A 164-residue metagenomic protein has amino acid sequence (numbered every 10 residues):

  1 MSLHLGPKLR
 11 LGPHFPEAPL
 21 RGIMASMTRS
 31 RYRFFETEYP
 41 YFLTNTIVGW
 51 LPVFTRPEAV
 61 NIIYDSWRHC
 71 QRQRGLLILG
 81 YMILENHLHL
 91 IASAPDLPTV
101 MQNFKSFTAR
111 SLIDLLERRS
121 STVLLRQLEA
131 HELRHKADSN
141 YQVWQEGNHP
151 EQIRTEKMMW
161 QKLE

Functional and structural regions predicted by a protein language model:
M1-E164: Short catalytic/metal-binding and nucleic-acid-binding patches
